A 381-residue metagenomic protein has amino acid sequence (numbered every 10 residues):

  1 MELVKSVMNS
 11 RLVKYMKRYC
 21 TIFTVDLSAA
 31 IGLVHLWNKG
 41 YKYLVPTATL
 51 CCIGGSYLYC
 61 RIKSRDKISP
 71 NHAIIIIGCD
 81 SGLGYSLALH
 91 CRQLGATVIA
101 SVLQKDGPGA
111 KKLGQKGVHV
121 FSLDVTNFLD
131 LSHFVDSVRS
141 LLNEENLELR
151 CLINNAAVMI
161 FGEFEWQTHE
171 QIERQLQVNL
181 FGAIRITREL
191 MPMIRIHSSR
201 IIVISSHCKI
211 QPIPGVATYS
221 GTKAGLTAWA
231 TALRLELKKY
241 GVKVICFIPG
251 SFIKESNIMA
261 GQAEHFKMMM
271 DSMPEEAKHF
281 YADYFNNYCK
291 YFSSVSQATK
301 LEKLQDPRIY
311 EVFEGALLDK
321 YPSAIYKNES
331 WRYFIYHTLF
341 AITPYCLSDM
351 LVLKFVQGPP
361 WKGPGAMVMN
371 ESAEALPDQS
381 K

Functional and structural regions predicted by a protein language model:
Y57-I99: Canonical Rossmann dinucleotide-binding motif of NAD(H)/NADP(H)-dependent dehydrogenases/reductases, specifically
Q115-L129: Rossmann-fold cofactor-recognition segment
N155-I160: Conserved NAD(P)H cofactor-binding loop of Rossmann-fold oxidoreductase domains
E163-F164, T168-E173: Substrate-binding pocket helix/loop in short-chain dehydrogenase/reductase
T187, T222-G225: Active-site helix of classical SDR
S206: Residue(s) in the substrate-gating loop at a strand-loop-helix junction that position the organic substrate next
Y240-T299: C-terminal beta-strand-loop-alpha-helix "lid" module of Rossmann-like NAD(P)-dependent dehydrogenases
